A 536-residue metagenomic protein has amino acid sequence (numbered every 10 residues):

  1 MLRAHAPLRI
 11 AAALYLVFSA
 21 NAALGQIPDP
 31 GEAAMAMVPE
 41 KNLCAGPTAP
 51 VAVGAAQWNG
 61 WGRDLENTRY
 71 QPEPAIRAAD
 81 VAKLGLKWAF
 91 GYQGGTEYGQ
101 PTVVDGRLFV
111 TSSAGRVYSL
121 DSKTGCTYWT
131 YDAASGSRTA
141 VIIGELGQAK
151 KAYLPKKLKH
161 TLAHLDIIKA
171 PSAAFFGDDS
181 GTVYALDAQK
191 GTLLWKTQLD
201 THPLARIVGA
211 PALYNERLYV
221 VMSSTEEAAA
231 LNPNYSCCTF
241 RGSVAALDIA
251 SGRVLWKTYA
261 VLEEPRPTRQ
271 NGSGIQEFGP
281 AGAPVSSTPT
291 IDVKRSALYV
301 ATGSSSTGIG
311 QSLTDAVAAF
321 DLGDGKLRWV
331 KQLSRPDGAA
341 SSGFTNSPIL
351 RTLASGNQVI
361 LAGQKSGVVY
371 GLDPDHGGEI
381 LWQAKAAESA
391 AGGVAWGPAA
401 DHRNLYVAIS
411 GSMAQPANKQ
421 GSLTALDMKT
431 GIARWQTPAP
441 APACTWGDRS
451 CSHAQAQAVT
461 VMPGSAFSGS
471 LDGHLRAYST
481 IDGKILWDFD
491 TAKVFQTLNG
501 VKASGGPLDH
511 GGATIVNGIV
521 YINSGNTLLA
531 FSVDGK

Functional and structural regions predicted by a protein language model:
M1-A11: Bacterial N-terminal signal peptides that target proteins for export
R9-A22: Bacterial N-terminal signal peptides
I27-L86: Blade/loop signatures of beta-propeller domains
I76-Q93, V117-S137, I143-L158, D166-A170 (+7 more regions): Extracytoplasmic/lumenal domain signature
G209-A210: Extracytoplasmic mature domains of secreted/periplasmic and thylakoid-lumen proteins
